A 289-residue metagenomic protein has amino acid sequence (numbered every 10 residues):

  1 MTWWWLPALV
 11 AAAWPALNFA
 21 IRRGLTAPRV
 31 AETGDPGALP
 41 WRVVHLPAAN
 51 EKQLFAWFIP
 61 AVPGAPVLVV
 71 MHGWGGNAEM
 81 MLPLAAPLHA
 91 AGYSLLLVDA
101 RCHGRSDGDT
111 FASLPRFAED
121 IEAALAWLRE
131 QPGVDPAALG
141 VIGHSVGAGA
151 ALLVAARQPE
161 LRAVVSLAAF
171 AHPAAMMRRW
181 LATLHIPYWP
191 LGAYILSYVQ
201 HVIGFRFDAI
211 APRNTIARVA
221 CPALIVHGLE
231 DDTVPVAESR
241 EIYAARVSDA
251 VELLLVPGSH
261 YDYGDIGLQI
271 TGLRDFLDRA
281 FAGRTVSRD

Functional and structural regions predicted by a protein language model:
T2-P47, L54-W57: An N-terminal hydrophobic leader/cap segment in hydrolases
A65-G73: Short beta-strand element of the alpha/beta-hydrolase
P87-D107: Conserved alpha/beta-hydrolase
F111-P132: Alpha/beta-hydrolase active-site loop
L153-F205, N214, D265: Hydrolase active-site cap/lid region
R218-A220, I225-H227, D231: Short beta-strand/loop motif that positions the catalytic acidic residue of the alpha/beta-hydrolase fold
D232-E238: Conserved alpha/beta-hydrolase "acid-adjacent" motif
S259-I270: Catalytic histidine-centered segment of alpha/beta-hydrolase-like enzymes
